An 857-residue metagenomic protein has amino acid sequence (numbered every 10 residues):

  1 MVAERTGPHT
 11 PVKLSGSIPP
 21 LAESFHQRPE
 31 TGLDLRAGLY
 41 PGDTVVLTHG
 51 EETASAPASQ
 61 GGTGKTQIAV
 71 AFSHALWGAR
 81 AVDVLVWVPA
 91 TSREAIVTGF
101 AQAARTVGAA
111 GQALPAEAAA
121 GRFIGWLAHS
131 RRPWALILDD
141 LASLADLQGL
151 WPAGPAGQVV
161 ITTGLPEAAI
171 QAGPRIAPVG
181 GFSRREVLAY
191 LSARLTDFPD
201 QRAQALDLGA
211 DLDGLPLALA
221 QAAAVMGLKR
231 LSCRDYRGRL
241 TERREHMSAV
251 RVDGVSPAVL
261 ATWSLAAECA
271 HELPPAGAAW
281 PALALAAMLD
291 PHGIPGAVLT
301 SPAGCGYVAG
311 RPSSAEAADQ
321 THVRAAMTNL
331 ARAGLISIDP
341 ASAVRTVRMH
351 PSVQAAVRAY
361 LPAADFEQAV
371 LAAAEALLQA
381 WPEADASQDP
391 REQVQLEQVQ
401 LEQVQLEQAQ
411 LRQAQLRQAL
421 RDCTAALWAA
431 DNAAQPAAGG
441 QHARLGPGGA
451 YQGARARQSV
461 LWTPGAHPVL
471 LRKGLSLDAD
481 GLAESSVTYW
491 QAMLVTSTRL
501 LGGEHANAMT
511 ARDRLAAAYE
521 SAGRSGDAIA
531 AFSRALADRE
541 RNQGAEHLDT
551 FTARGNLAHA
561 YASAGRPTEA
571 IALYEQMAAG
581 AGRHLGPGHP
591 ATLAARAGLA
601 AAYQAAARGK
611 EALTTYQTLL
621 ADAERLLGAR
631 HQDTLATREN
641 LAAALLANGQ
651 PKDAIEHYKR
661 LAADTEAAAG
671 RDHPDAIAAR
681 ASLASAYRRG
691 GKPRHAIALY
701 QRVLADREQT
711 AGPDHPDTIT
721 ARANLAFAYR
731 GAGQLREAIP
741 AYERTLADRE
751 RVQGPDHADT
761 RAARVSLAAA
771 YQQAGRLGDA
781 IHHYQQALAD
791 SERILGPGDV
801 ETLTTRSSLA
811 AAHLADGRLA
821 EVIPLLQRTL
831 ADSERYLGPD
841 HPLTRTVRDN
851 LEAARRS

Functional and structural regions predicted by a protein language model:
M1-V495, R512-R514, Y519-R524, A530-S533 (+9 more regions): Aliphatic-rich helical/repeat scaffold segments used for oligomerization and domain docking
G304-C305, H322, A355-A386, P390 (+2 more regions): Intrinsic-disorder-linked linear interaction elements in eukaryotic regulatory proteins
